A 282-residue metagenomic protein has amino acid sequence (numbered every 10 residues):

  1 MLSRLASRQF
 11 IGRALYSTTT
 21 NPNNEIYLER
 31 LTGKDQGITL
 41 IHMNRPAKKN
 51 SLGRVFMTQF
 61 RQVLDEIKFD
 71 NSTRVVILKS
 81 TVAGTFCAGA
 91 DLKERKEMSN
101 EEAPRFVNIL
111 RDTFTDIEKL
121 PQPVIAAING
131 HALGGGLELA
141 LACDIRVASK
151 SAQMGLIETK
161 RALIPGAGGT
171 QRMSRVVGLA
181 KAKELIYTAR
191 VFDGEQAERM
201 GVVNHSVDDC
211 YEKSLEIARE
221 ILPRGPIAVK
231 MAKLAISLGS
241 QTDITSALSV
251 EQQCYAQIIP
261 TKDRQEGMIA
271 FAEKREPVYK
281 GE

Functional and structural regions predicted by a protein language model:
M1-K79, T115: Conserved CoA-thioester-binding segment of acyl-CoA-metabolizing enzymes
F69-S72, S80-T115, A132, A162 (+1 more regions): Glycine- (often His-adjacent) and acidic-residue-rich active-site loop that binds/positions the CoA thioester
L78, D91, L139-L141, A197 (+1 more regions): Hydrophobic/aromatic residues within transmembrane alpha-helices of multi-pass small-molecule transporters
T113, I117, A127, L133-Y187 (+2 more regions): CoA-thioester-processing core
V147-A152, V203-K262, V278-E282: C-terminal long alpha-helix characteristic of the crotonase
A189-Q196: Acidic, divalent-metal-coordinating active-site segment for phosphoryl/phosphodiester hydrolysis, typified by short
